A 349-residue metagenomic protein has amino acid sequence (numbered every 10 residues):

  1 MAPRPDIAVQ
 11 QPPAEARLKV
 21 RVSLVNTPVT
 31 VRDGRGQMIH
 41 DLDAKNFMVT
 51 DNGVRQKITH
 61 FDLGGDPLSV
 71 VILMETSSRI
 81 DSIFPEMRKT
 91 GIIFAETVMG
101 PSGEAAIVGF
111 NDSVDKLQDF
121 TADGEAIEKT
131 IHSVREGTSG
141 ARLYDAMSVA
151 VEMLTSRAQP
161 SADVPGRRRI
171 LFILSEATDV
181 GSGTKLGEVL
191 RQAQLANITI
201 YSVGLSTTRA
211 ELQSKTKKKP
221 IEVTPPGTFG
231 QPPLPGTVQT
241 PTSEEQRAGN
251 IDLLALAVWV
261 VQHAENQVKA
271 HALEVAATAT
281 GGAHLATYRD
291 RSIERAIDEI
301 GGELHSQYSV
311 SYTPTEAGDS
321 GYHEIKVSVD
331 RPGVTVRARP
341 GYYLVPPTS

Functional and structural regions predicted by a protein language model:
M1-S349: Scaffold/interface architecture of coatomer-like assemblies
